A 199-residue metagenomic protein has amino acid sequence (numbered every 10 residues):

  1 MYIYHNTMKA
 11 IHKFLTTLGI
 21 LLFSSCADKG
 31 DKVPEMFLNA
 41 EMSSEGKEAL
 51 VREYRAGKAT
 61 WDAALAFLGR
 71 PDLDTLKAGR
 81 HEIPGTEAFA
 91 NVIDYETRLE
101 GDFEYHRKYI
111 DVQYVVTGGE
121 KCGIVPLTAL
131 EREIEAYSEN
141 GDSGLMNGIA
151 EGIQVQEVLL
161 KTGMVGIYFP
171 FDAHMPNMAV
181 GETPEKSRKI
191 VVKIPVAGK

Functional and structural regions predicted by a protein language model:
K9-T17: Sec-dependent signal peptide recognition, specifically the positively charged N-region followed immediately by
S24-S25: C-terminal motif of bacterial Sec signal peptides marking the signal peptidase cleavage site
D28-V92, D102-F103: A short, N-terminal "cap"/entry segment at the start of jelly-roll beta-barrel domains of the cupin/DSBH fold
G85, E100-D111, L130-S138: A short beta-loop-beta micro-motif enriched in histidine and acidic residues
A90-E104, G123-E131: Conserved short histidine dyad/triad with adjacent acidic residue
K108-I110, Y114-E120, N140-N147: Glycine- and acidic-residue-biased ligand/ion/polar-headgroup-sensing regions
L159-M178: Conserved metal-binding segment of the jelly-roll/cupin
I167, P184-K199: A short hydrophobic beta-strand segment most commonly corresponding to one strand of the jelly-roll/cupin
